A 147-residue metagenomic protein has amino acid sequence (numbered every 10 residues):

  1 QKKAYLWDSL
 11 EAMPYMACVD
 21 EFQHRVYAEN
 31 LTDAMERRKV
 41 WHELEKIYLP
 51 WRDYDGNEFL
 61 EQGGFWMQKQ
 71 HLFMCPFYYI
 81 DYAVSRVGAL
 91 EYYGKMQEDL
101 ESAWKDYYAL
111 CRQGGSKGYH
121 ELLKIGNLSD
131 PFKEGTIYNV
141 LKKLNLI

Functional and structural regions predicted by a protein language model:
Q1-Y5: Conserved active-site neighborhood of enzyme catalytic/cofactor-binding cores
M16, D20, V26-I147: C-terminal, non-catalytic "cap/extension" segments appended to globular domains
